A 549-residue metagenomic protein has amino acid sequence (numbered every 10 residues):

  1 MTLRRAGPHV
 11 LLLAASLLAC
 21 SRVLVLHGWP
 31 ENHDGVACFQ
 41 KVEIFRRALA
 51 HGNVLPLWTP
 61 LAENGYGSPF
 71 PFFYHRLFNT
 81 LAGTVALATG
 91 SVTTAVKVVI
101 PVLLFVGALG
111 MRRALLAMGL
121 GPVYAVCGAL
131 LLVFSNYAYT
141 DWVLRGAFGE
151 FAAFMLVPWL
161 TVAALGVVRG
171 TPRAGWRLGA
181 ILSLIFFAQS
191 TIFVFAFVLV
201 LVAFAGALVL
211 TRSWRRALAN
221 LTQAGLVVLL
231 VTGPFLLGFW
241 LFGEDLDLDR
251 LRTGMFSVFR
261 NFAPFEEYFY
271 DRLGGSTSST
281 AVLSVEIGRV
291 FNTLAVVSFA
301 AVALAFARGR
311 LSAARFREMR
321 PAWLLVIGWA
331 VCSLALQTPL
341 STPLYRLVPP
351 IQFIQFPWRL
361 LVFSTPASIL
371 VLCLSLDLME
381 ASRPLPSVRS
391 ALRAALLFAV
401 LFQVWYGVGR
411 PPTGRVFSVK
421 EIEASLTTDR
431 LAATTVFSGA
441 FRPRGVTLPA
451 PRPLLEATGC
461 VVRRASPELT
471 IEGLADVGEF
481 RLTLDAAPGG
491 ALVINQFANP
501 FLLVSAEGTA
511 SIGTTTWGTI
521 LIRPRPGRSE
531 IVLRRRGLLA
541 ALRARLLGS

Functional and structural regions predicted by a protein language model:
M1-V23, R320, A391-A395, S549: Start-transfer (signal-anchor) and selected internal transmembrane alpha helices of multi-pass inner/ER membrane
T2-R4, L210-T222, A300-L334, T338-P343 (+1 more regions): Membrane-interface helix-loop-helix junctions at transmembrane boundaries of multi-pass membrane enzymes, predominantly
L11-C20, P71, V98-M118, P122-V209 (+2 more regions): Membrane-embedded helix bundles of polyisoprenyl
S16-V106, S135-W142, F148-A153, R260-F262 (+1 more regions): Membrane-interface coil-to-helix junctions
L17-H27, A48-N53, V123-R145, V231-L248 (+5 more regions): Membrane-interface helix-loop junctions at the exits of transmembrane helices
A217-L311, M319, V416-E472: Periplasmic/ER-lumenal interhelical loops and adjacent helix-loop junctions in multi-pass membrane proteins
G225-L229, L370, L376-V408: Signature aromatic-anchored transmembrane alpha helix within multi-pass, membrane-resident enzymes that catalyze glycan
L455-S549: Active-site-proximal, structured, solvent-exposed surfaces of multi-pass membrane proteins that position macromolecular
